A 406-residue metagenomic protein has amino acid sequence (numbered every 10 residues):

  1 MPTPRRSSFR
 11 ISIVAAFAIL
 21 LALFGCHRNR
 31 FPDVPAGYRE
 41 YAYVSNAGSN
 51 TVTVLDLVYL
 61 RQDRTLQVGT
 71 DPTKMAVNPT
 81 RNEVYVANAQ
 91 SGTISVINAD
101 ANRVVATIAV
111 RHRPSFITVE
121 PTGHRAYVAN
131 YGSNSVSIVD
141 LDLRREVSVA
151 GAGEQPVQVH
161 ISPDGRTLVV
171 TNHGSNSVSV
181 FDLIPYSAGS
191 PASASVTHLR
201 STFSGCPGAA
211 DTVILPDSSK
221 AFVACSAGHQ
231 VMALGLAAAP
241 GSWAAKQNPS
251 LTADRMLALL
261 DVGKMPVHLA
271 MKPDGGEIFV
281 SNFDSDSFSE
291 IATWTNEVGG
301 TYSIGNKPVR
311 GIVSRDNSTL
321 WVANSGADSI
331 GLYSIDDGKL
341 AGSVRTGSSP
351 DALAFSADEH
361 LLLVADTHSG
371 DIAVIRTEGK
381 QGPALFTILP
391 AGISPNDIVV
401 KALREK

Functional and structural regions predicted by a protein language model:
P2-I13: Bacterial N-terminal signal peptides that target proteins for export
S12-L23: Bacterial N-terminal signal peptides
L21, C26-K406: Predominantly soluble domains enriched in secretory-pathway, periplasmic, or organellar proteins
